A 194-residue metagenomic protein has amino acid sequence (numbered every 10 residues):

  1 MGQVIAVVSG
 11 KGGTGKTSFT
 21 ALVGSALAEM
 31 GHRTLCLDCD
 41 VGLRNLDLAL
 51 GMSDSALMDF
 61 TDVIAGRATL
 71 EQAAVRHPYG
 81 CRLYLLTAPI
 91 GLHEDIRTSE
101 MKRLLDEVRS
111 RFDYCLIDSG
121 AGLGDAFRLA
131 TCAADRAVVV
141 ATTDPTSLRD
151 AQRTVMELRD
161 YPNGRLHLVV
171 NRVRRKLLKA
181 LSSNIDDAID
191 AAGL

Functional and structural regions predicted by a protein language model:
G2-D40, V108: Walker A/P-loop phosphate-binding motif and the immediately C-terminal alpha-helix
I5, L37, Y84-L86, V138 (+1 more regions): Hydrophobic/aromatic beta-strand patches that form the interior of the parallel beta-sheet core in alpha/beta enzyme
S9, D38, T87-I90, S119 (+1 more regions): Flexible glycine-/small-residue-rich
G15, G66-T69, I96-E100, D118-L123 (+1 more regions): Short secondary-structure boundary/capping elements
C36-S110: P-loop/Walker-type NTP enzyme "switch/lid" segment
E107-S110, Y114-L194: Conserved catalytic-core segment of NTP-binding enzymes
